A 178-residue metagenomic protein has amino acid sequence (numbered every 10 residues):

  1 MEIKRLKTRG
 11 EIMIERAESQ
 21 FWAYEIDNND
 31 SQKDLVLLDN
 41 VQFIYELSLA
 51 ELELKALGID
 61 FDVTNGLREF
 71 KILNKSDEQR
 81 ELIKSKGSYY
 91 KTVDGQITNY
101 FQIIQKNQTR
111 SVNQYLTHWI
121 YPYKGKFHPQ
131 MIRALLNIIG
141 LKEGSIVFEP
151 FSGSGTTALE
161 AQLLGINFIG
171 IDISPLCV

Functional and structural regions predicted by a protein language model:
I3-L141: Class I S-adenosyl-L-methionine
H128, A134-V178: Conserved S-adenosyl-L-methionine
